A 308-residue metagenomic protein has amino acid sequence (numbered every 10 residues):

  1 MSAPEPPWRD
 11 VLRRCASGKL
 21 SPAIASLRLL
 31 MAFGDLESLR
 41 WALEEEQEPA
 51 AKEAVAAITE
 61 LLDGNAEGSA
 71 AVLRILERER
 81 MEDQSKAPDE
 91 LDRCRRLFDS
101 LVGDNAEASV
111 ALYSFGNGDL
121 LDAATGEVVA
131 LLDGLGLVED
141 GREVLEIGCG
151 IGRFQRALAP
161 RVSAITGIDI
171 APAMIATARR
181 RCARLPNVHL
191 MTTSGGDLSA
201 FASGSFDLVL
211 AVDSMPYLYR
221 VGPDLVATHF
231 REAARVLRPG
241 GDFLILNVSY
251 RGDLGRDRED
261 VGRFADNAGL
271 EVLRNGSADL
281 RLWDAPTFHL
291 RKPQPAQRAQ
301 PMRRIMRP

Functional and structural regions predicted by a protein language model:
S2-S100: N-terminal auxiliary segments of SAM/dcSAM-dependent transferases
D122-D140: Conserved alpha-helix/loop element of class I SAM-dependent methyltransferases that forms part of the SAM/SAH-binding
I151-V162: Conserved SAM-binding loop of SAM-dependent methyltransferases across substrates and taxa, primarily the Class I
A171-A173: Conserved SAM/SAH-binding beta-strand->alpha-helix loop
R184-D197: Conserved SAM-binding strand-loop segment of SAM-dependent methyltransferases
S199-V209: A short acidic, Gly/Pro-enriched loop at the edge of an enzyme's catalytic core that lines a small-molecule cofactor
L225-P239: A short glycine-rich, Lys/Arg-flanked "PGG" loop and its adjoining helix->strand segment in the class I
G240-N247: Conserved beta-strand signature within the Rossmann-like core of class I S-adenosyl-L-methionine
